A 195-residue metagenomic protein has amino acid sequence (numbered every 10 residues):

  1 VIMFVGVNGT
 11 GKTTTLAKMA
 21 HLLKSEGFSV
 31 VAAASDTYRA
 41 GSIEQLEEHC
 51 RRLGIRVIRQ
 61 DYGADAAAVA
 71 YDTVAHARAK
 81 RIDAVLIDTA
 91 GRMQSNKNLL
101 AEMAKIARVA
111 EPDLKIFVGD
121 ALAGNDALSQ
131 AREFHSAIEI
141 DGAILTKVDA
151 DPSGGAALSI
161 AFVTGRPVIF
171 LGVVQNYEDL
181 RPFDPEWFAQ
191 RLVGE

Functional and structural regions predicted by a protein language model:
V1-E195: P-loop/Walker A NTP-binding module and the surrounding RecA-like catalytic core of P-loop NTPases
